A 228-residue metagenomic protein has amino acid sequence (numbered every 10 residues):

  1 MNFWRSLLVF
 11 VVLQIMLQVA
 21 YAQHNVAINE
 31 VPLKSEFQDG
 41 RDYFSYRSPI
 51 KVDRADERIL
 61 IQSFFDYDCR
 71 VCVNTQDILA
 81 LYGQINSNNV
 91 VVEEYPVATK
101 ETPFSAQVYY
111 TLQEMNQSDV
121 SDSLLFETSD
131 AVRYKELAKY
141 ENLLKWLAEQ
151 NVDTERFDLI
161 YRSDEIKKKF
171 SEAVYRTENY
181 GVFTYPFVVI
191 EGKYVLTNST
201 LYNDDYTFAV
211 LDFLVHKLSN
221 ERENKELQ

Functional and structural regions predicted by a protein language model:
M1-R5: Positively charged n-region of N-terminal signal peptides that target proteins for export
S6, V19-E101, V174, H216-Q228: Extracytoplasmic thiol/disulfide redox context detector
L7-M16: Bacterial N-terminal signal peptides
V26, D53-D56, C69-V71, V108 (+2 more regions): A broad, low-specificity signal for short, low-complexity segments enriched in glycine/proline and polar/charged
Y67, P96, A131, D158-Y161 (+1 more regions): Conserved short-loop catalytic and cofactor-binding motifs
R70-A148: Structural alpha/beta surface segment adjacent to cysteine/selenocysteine redox centers across thiol/disulfide enzymes
E149-Q228: C-terminal cap of thioredoxin/glutaredoxin-like
